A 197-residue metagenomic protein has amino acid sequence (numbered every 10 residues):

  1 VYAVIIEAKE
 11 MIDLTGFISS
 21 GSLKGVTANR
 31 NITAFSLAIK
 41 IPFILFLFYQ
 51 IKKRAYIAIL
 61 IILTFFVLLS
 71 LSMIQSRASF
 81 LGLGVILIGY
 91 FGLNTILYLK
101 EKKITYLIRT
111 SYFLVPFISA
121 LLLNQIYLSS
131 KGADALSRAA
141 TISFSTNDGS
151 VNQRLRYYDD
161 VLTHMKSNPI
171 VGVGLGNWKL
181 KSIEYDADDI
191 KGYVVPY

Functional and structural regions predicted by a protein language model:
V1-G21, G25-S130: Alpha-helical transmembrane segments of multi-pass inner-membrane proteins
E10-S22, L136-N152, H164, L175-Y197: Interfacial juxtamembrane loops and adjacent helix segments that form the catalytic/substrate-binding surfaces
R30, V151-L155: Short, solvent-exposed loop/helix junctions and linker helices that flank or host conserved functional motifs
K131-A135: Juxtamembrane/interfacial segments flanking transmembrane helices
V161: Acidic/polar, glycine-anchored loop/turn motif associated with catalytic or activation segments that engage anionic
